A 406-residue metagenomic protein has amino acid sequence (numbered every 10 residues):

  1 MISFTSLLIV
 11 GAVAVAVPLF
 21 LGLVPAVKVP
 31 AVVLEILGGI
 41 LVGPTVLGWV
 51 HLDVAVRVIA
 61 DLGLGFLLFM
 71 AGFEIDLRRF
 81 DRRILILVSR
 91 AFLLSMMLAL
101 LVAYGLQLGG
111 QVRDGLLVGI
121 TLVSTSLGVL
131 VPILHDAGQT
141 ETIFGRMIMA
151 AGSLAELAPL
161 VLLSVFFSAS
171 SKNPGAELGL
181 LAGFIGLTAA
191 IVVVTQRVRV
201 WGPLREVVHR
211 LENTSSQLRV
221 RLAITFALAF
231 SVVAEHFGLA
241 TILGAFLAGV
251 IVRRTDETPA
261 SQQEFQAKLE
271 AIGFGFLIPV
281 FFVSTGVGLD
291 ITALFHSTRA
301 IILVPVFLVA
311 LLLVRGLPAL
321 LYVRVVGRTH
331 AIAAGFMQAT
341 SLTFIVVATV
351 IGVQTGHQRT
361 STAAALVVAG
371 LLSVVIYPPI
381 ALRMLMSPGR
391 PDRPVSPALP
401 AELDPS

Functional and structural regions predicted by a protein language model:
M1-S6, W49-A60, L85-S89, G110-G119 (+5 more regions): Interfacial loop-to-helix junctions that mark the boundaries of transmembrane helices in multi-pass membrane
F4, L47, A99-G105, A158-S170 (+3 more regions): Hydrophobic alpha-helical transmembrane segments in multi-pass integral membrane proteins
T5-L21, D76-L108, R113-G115, K172-A190 (+3 more regions): Entry/N-cap segments of selected transmembrane alpha helices and their immediately preceding amphipathic helices
V13-V17, A31, E35, G39 (+22 more regions): Alpha-helical transmembrane segments in multi-pass membrane proteins
L21-V27, L41-L87, R205-L218, L222-V304: Membrane-interface junctions of multi-pass transporters
V50, V54, D81-A91, G109-L122 (+6 more regions): The feature identifies polytopic integral membrane transport proteins across all domains of life
M96-L100, I120-L162, V314-L321, A339-I351 (+1 more regions): Short helical (or helix-break) motifs at transmembrane helix termini and adjacent helical loops in multi-pass membrane
I191-N213, V250-A271, A310-T340, F344-H357 (+1 more regions): Membrane-interfacial segments at transmembrane helix termini in multi-pass membrane proteins
